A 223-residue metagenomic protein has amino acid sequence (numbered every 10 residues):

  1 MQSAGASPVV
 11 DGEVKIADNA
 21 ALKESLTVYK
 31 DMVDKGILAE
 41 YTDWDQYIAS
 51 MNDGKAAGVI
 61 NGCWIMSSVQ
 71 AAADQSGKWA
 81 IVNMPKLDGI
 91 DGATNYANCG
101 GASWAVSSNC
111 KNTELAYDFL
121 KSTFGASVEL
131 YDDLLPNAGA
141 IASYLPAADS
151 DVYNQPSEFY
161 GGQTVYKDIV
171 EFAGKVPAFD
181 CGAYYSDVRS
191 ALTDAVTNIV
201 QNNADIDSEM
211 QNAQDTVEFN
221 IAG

Functional and structural regions predicted by a protein language model:
M1-V14, A21, A56: Extracytoplasmic/periplasmic solute-binding protein
G12-Y41: Glycine-centered hinge/linker elements that transmit conformational signals in sensory and ligand-binding systems
D31-I37, A72-A140, G174: Extracytoplasmic/periplasmic substrate-recognition and gating elements
A39-D53: Short helix-initiation/N-cap motifs at beta->coil->alpha
W44, N61-M66, A102: Beta->alpha turn/N-cap motifs
M51, I206-E218: Short, well-structured alpha-helical segments that form the helix of a local strand-helix-strand
D53-G62, G77: Alpha-to-beta junction loops
V82, L135-T193, N198: Long, aromatic- and glycine/proline-rich binding clefts that accommodate carbohydrate-like moieties
